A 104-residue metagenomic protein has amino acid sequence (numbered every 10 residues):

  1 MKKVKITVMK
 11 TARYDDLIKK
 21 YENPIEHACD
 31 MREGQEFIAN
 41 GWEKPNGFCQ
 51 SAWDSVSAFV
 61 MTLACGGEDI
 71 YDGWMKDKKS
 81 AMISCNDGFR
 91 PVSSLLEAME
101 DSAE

Functional and structural regions predicted by a protein language model:
M1-K3, D30-E33, D101: A short, structured loop/turn motif at beta-sheet edges
K2, R13-E22: Short, structured beta-strand/loop micro-motifs enriched in basic residues and often containing a Trp
K3-T7, S93-L95: Beta-strand secondary-structure signal
I6, D15-L17, N40, N46: Ubiquitin-like/PB1-type beta-grasp interaction modules and other compact soluble beta-rich domains
K10-A12, E100: Beta-strand elements of well-folded, non-transmembrane domains
K20-K44: Short, flexible N-terminal segments of the mature chain
K44-S55: Short, Lys/Arg- and Gly-enriched loop/turn segments at beta-strand edges
A58-E104: Short, compact, well-ordered microdomains
